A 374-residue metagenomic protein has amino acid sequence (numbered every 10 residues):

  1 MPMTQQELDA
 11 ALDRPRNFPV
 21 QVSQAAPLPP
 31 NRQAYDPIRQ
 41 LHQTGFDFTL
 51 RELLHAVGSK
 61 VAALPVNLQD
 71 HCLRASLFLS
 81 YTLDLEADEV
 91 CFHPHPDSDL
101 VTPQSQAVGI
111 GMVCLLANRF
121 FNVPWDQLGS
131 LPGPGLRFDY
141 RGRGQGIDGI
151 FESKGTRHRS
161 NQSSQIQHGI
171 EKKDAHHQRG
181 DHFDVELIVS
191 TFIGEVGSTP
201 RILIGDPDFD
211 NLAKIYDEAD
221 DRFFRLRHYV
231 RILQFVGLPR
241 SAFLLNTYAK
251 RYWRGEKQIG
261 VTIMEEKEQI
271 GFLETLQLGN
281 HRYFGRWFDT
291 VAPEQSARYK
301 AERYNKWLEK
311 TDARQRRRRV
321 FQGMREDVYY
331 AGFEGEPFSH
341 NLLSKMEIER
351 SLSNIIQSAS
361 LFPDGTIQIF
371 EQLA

Functional and structural regions predicted by a protein language model:
P2-P27: Long, charge-dense tracts
Q21-A107, G111: Interdomain/boundary linker segments immediately adjacent to catalytic/signaling cores
V90-S130, Q178-D184: Acidic-basic catalytic patches of nuclease active cores, encompassing PD-(D/E)XK and other metal-cofactor nuclease
Q127-Q145: Active-site metal-binding core of divalent-cation-utilizing nuclease and nuclease-like domains
D139-R159: Conserved catalytic cores of phosphodiester-cleaving nucleases, focusing on short active-site segments
G155-E218: Catalytic cores of nucleic-acid endonucleases
T191-K257, I367: Domain-level recognition of nuclease-like catalytic cores that cleave nucleotide substrates
I259-T366: C-terminal structured domain segments
